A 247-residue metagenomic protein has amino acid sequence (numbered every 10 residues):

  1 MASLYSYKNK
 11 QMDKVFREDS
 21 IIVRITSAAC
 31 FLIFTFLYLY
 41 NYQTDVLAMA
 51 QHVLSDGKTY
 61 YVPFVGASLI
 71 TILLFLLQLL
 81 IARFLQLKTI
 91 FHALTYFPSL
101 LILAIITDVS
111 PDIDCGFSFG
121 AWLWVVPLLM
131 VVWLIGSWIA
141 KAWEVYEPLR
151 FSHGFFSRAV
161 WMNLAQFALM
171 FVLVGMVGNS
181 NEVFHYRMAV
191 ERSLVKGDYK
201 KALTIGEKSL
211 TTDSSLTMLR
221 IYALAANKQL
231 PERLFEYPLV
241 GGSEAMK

Functional and structural regions predicted by a protein language model:
A2-F97: Membrane-anchoring hydrophobic segments
F34-L39, F97-D108, A168-V174: Aromatic-anchored segments of alpha-helical transmembrane domains
V53-V62, D114-W124, H153-S157: Membrane-interface segments at the starts/ends of alpha-helical transmembrane spans
V62, G66, K88, G175-N179 (+1 more regions): Membrane-water interface signatures at transmembrane helix termini and the short loops that connect adjacent helices
L76, L80, F84, I105-I106 (+2 more regions): Hydrophobic membrane-targeting alpha-helices
T89-R150: Membrane-embedded alpha-helical segments of integral membrane proteins
G154-N181: Internal/C-terminal transmembrane anchor helices
N179-K247: Soluble catalytic regions of membrane-associated enzymes that act on cell-envelope and secretory-pathway components
